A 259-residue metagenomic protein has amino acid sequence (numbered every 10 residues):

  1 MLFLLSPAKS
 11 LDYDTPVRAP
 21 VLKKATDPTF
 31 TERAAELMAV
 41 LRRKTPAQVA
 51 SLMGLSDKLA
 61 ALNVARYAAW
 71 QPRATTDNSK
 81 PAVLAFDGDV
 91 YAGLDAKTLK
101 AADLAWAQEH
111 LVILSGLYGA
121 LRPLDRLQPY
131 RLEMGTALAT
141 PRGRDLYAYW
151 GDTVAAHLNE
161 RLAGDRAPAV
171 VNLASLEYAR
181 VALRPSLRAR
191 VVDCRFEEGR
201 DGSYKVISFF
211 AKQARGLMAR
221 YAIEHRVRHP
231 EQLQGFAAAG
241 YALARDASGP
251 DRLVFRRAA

Functional and structural regions predicted by a protein language model:
M1-A61: N-terminal "assembly arms/tails" that initiate or stabilize quaternary assembly in self-assembling proteins
D14, A60-N63, V181, A242-A244: Short, solvent-exposed polar/charged micro-motifs at secondary-structure junctions
P16, P20, W70-R73, G93 (+2 more regions): Generic signal for short, ordered secondary-structure residues within or immediately flanking folded domains
A34-L37, K58-Q71, V154, K212-M218: Charged, low-complexity, helix-prone segments enriched in Lys/Glu/Asp/Gln
M38-K44, A50, G54, D95-T98 (+1 more regions): Short, exposed beta-strand "edge-strand" segments with a Pro/Gly-rich flavor and a Y/T-containing core
L55-P129: A glycine-rich, hydrophobic loop/mini-helix early in the fold
A96-A259: Internal, well-folded beta-alpha domain core
